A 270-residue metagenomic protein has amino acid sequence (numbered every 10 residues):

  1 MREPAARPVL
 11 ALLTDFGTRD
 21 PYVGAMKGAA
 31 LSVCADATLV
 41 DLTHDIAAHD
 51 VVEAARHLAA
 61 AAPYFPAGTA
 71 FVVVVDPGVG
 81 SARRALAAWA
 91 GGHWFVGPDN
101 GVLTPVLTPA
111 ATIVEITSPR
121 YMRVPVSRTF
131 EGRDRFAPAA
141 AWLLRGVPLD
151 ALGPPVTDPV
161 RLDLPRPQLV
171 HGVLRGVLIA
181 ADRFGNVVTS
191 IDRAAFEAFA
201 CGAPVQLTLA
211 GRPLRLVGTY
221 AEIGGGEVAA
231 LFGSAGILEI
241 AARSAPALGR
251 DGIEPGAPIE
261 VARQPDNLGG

Functional and structural regions predicted by a protein language model:
R2-E3, R7-A48: N-terminal glycine-rich anion-binding loop in soluble enzyme alpha/beta folds
P8-A11, A37-V40, T69-V72, A85-A87 (+9 more regions): Structural motif
V9, V33-L39, E53-R56, F65-V75 (+1 more regions): Active-site histidine-anchored catalytic micro-motif
A29, V33-D36, A61-F65, P109 (+1 more regions): Change "in soluble alpha/beta enzymes" to "in soluble alpha/beta proteins
D41-A61: N-terminal beta-loop-helix "entrance" segment that forms/cooperates in small-molecule cofactor or anionic ligand
R123-A200: Anionic-ligand-binding alpha/beta catalytic cores of soluble enzymes and soluble regulatory domains that recognize
V188-G252: A conserved acidic, glycine/proline-rich C-terminal tail/linker
P255-Q264: Surface-exposed interaction regions enriched in Ser/Thr/Asp/Glu that occur as long low-complexity tracts or repetitive
